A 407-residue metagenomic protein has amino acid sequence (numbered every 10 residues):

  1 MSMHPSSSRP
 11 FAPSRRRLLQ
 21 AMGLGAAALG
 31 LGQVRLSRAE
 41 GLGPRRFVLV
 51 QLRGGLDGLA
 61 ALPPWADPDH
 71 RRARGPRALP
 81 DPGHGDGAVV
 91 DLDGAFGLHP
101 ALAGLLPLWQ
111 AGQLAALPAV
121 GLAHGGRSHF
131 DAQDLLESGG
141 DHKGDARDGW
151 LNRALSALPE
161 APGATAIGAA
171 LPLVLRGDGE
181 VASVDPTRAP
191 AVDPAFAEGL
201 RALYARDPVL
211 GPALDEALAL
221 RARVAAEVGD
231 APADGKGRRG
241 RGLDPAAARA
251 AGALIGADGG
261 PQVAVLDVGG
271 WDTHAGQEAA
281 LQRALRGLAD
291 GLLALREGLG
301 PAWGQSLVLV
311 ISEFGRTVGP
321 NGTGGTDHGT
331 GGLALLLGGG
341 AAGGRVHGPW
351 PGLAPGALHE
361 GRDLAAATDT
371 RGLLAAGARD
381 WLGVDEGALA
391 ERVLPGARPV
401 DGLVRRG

Functional and structural regions predicted by a protein language model:
S2-P301, G319, L333-L337, A342-G407: Feature for exported/extracytoplasmic and membrane-associated proteins, marking the mature portion
L307-G315: Acidic/histidine-rich, metal-coordinating catalytic segments
P320-G324: Histidine/acidic-residue-rich catalytic or RNA/ligand-binding cores of hydrolases and nuclease-related proteins
G329-G331: Short, solvent-exposed loop/turn segments at the edges of secondary structure
